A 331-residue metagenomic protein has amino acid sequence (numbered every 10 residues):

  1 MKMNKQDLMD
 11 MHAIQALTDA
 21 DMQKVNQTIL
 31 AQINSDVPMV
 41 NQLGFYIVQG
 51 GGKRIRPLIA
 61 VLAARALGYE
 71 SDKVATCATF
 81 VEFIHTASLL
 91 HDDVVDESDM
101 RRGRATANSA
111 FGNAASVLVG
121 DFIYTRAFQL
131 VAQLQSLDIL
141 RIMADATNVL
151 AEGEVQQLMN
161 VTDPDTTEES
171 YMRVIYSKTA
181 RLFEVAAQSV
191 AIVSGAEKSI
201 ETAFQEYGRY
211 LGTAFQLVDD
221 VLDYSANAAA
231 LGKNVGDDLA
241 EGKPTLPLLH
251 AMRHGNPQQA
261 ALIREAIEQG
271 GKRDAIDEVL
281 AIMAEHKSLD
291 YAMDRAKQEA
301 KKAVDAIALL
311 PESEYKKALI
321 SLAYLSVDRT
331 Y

Functional and structural regions predicted by a protein language model:
M1-Y331: All-alpha prenyltransferase/terpene-synthase fold signal
